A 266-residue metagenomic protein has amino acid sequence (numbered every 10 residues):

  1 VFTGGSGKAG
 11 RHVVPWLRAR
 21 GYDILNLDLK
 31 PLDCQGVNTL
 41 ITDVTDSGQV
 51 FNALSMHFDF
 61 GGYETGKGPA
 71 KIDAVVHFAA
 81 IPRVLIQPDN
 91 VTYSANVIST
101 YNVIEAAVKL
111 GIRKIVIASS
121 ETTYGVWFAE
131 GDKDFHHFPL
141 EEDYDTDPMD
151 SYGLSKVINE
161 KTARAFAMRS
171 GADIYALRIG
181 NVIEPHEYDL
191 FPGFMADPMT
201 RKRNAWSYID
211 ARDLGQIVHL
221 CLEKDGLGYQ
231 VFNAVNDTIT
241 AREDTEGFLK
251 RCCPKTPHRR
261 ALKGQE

Functional and structural regions predicted by a protein language model:
V1-R20: N-terminal Rossmann NAD(P)H-binding glycine-rich loop of SDR-like oxidoreductase domains
D33, V44-A95: NAD(P)H-binding glycine-rich loop region in Rossmannoid oxidoreductase-like domains and their noncatalytic homologs
T42-T45, A74, V91-S99, T146 (+2 more regions): Glycine-rich NAD(P)-binding loop of the Rossmann-fold in SDR/ketoreductase-type enzymes
V84-L85, E121-D134, S151, V157 (+1 more regions): Conserved catalytic-site region of short-chain dehydrogenase/reductase
S94, E130-S170, I174: Catalytic helix-loop patch of NAD(P)-dependent Rossmann-fold dehydrogenases
N102-M149: Conserved Rossmann-fold NAD(P)-dependent oxidoreductase catalytic core, especially the SDR/UDP-sugar
R169-D173, E184-M199, C221-V231: Glycine/proline-rich active-site loop of Rossmann-fold NAD(P)-dependent oxidoreductases
G215-Q265: Mid/C-terminal beta-alpha module of Rossmann-like enzyme folds, strongest in SDR-family dehydrogenases/epimerases
